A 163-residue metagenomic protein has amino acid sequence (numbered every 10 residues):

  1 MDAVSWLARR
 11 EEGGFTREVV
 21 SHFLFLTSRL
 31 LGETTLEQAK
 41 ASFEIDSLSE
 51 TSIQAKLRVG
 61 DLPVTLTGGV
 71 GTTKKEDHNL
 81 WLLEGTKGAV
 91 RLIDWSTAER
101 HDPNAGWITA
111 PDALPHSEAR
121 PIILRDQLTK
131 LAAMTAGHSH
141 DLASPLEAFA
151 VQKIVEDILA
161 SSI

Functional and structural regions predicted by a protein language model:
M1-Q38, I45: Predominantly a Rossmann-like dinucleotide-binding segment in NAD(P)-dependent oxidoreductases
G13-G14, P115-E118, G137-D141: Active-site rim elements
E18, H78, A143: Residue-level signal for the nucleotide or nucleotide-sugar donor/cofactor binding architecture
V19-H22, D126, L146: A generic structural signal for residues located within well-ordered alpha-helices of large catalytic or ligand-binding
A39, I53: Anionic-ligand binding region
F43-L48, V59-Q127: NAD(P)-dinucleotide binding in Rossmann-like oxidoreductases
G60, K130-I163: C-terminal helix-rich "cap/oligomerization" subdomain common to oxidoreductases
